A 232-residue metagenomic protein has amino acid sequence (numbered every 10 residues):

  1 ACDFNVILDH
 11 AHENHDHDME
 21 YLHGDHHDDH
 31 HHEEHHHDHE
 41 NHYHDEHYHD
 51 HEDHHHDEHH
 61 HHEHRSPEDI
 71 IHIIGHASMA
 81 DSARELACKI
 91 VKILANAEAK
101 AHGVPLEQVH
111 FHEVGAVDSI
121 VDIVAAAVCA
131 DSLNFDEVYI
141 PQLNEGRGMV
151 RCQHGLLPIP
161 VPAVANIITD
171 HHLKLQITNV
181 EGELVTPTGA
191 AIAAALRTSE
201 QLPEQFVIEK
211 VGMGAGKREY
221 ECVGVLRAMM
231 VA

Functional and structural regions predicted by a protein language model:
A1-A101, D170-L173, V180-G182, P187-A190 (+1 more regions): Glycine-rich nucleotide/cofactor/substrate-binding loop typically near the N-terminus or early in the first domain
F4, D118, A193: Divalent metal-coordination and catalytic microenvironments
G75-A77, A101-E113, D136, G146-R147 (+1 more regions): Glycine/charged-rich beta-loop-alpha catalytic/anionic-binding loops adjacent to active sites
K92, I123-V124, P162, P187: A generic alpha-helix surface/boundary motif
A99, L106, V114, S119 (+1 more regions): ATP-dependent carbohydrate kinase catalytic cores
F111-N134: Conserved phosphate/anionic-ligand binding catalytic regions in large, soluble enzymes, centered on
F135-A232: Mobile "lid/hinge" segments at catalytic clefts and subdomain interfaces of large enzymes
